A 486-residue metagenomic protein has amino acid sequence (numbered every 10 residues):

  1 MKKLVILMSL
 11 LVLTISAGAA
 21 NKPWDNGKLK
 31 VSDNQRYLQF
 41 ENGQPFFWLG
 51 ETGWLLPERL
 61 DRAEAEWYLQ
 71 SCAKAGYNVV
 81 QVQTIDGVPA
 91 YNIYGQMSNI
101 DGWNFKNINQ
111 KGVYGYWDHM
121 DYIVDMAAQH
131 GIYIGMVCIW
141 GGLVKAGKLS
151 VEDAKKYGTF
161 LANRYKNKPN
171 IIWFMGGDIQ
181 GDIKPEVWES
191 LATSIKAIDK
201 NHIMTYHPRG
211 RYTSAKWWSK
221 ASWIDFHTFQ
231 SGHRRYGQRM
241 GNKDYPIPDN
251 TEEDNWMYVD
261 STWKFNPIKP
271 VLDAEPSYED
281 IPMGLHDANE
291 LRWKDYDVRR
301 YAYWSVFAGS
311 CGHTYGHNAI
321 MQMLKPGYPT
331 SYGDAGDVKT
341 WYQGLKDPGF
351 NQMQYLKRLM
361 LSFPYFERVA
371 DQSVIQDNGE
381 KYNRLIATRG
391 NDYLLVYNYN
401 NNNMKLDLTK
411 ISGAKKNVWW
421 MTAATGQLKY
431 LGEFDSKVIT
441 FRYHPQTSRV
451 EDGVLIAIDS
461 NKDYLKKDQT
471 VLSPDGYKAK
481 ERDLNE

Functional and structural regions predicted by a protein language model:
M1-L4: Positively charged n-region of N-terminal signal peptides that target proteins for export
I6-S9, R300: Sec-dependent N-terminal signal peptides
L10-G18: Hydrophobic h-region of N-terminal signal peptides that target proteins for export in Gram-negative bacteria
K22-Q238, P246-D249, E253-D254: Active-site mouth of glycoside hydrolases
Q44, P267-V271, Y278-I281, K294-G432 (+1 more regions): Aromatic- and carboxylate-lined catalytic core of secreted/periplasmic carbohydrate-active enzymes
F174-G176, T205-P208, T228, L272-E275 (+2 more regions): Short beta-strand segments
A221-K325: Catalytic-core region of carbohydrate-active enzymes that cleave or remodel glycosidic bonds
I439-F441: Short strand-edge motifs at loop-to-beta-strand transitions and within beta-strands of extracellular beta-rich domains
